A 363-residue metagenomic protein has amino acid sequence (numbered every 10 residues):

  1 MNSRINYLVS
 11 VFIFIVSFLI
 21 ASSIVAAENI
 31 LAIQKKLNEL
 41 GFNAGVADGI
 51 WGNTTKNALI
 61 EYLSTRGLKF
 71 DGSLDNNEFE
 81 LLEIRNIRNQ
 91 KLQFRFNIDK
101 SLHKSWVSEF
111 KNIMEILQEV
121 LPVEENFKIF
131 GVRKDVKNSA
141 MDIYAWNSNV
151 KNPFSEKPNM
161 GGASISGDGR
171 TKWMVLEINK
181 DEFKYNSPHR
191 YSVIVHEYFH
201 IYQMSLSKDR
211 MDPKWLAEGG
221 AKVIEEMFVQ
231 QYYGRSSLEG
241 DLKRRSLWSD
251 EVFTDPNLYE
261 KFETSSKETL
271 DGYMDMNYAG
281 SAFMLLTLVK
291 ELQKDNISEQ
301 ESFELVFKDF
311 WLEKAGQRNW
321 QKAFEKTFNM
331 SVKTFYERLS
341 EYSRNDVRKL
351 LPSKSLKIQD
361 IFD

Functional and structural regions predicted by a protein language model:
N2-F12: Bacterial N-terminal signal peptides that target proteins for export
S10-A21: Bacterial N-terminal signal peptides
A21-A27: Boundary at the C-terminal end of the N-terminal hydrophobic targeting segment
A27-I30, N38-I84: Short acidic, glycine/serine/threonine-rich helix-capping segments at coil-helix boundaries
L37-V46, Y62-F70, N86, M114-E125 (+8 more regions): Sec/Tat-exported extracytoplasmic proteins
I50-N57, L74-L81, F127-P153, W215-G219: Acidic helix-start/capping segments at beta-turn-to-alpha-helix junctions
Q90-D209: Juxtacatalytic substrate-recognition/specificity segment
K208-M284, K290-I297, K308-D363: Acidic/His/Gly-enriched intrinsically disordered linker/tail segments that often contain short helix/coil "MoRF-like"
